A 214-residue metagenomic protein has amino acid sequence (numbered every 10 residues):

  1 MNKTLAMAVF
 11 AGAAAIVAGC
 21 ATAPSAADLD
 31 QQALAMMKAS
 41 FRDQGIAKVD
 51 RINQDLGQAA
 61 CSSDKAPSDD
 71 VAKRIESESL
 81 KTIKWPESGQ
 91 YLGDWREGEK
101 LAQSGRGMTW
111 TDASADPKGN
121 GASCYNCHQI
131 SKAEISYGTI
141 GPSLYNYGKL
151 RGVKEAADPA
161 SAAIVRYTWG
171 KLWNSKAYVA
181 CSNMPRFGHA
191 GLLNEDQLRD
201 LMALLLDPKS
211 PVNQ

Functional and structural regions predicted by a protein language model:
M1-V9: Bacterial N-terminal signal peptides that target proteins for export
A13-A14, Q54, P117-N120: Residue-level signal for mature regions of secreted extracellular proteins and peptides
A15-M108, K171, L204-Q214: Post-cleavage N-terminal segment of exported redox proteins
D28, Q32, M37-A47, G93-E97 (+2 more regions): Extracytoplasmic electron-transfer domains, predominantly the class I c-type cytochrome c fold
P86, D112-A115, P185-H189: Conserved short-loop catalytic and cofactor-binding motifs
M108-T111, A133-Y137, P211-V212: Secretory-pathway/luminal and periplasmic proteins that interact with or process carbohydrate-rich
T111-S123: Local sequence-structure signature of Cys/Sec-based thiol-disulfide redox active-site neighborhoods
